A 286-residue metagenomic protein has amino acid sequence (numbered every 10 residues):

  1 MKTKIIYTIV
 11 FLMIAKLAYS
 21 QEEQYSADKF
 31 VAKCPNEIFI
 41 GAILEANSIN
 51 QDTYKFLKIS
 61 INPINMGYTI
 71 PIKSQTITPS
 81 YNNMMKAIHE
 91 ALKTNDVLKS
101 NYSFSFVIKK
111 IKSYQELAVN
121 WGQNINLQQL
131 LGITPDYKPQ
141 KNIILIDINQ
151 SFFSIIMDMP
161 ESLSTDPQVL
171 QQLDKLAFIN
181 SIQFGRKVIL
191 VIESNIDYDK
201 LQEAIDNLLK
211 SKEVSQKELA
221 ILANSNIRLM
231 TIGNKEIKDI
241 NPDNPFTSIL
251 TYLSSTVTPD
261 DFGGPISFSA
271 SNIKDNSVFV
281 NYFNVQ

Functional and structural regions predicted by a protein language model:
M1-E23: Bacterial Sec-dependent N-terminal signal peptides
Q21-Q286: Membrane-permeabilization and membrane-interfacing ectodomains
